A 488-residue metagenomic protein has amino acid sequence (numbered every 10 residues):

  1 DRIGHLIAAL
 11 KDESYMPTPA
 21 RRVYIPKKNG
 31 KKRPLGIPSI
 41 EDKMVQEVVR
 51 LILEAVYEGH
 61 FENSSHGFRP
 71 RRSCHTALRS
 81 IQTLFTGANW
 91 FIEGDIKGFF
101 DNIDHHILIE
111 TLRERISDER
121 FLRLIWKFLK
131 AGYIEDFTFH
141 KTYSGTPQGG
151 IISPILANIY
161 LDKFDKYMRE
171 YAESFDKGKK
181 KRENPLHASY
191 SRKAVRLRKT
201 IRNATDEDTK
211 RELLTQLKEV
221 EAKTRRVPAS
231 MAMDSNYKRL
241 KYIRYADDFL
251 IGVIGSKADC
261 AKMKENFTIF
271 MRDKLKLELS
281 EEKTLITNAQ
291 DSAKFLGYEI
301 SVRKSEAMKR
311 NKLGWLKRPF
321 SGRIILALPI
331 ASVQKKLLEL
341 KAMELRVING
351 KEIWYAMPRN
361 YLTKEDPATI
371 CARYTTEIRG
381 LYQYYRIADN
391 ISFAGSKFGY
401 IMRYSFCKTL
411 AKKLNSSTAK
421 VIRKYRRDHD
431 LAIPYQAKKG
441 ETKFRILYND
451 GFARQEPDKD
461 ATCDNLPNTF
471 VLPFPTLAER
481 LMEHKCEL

Functional and structural regions predicted by a protein language model:
D1-L488: Non-catalytic terminal/accessory segments
